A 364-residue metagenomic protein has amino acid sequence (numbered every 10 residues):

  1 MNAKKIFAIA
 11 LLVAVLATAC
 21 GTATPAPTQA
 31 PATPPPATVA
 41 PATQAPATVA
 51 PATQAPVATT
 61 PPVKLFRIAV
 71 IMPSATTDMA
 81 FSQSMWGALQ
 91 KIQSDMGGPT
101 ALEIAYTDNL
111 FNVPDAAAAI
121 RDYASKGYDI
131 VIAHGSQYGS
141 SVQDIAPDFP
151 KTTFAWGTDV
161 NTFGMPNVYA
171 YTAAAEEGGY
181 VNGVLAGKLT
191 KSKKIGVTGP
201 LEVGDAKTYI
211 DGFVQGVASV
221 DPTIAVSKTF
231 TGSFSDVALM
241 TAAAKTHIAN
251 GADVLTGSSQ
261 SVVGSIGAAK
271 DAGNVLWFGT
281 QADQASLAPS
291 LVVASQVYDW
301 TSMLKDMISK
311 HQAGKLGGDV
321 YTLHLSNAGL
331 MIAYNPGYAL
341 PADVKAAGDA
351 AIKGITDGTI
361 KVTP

Functional and structural regions predicted by a protein language model:
M1-A10: Bacterial N-terminal signal peptides that target proteins for export
K5-I6, A30, A45, A55: Intrinsic disorder/low-complexity segments enriched in polar/small residues
A14-A19: C-terminal motif of bacterial Sec signal peptides marking the signal peptidase cleavage site
G21-A23: Bacterial signal peptide processing site
A30-A40, M307: Low-complexity, acidic Ser/Thr/Pro-rich repeat tracts that form intrinsically disordered stalk/linker regions of very
P41, P46-P364: A residue-level marker of the well-folded mature domains of exported/periplasmic proteins
